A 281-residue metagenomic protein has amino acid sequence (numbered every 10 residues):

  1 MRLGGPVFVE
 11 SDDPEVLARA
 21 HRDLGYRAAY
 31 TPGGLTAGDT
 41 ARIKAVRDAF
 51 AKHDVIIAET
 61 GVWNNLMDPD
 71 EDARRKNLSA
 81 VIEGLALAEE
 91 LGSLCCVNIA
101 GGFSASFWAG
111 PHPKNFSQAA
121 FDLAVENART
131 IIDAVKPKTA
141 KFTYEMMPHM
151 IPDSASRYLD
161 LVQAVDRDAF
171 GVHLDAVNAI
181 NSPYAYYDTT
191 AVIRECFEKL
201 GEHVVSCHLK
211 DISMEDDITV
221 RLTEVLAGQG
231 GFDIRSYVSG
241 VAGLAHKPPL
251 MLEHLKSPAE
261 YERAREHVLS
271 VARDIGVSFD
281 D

Functional and structural regions predicted by a protein language model:
M1-G4, A58-M67, F103-P111: N-terminal small/glycine-rich loop or linker at the start of catalytic domains across soluble metabolic enzymes
R2-V7, A29-T31, I57-V62, C96-N98 (+4 more regions): Hydrophobic faces of well-ordered beta-strands that scaffold small-molecule active sites in alpha/beta enzyme cores
V7-E15, T31-I43, N65-D72, S104 (+5 more regions): Acidic-and-aromatic substrate-binding clefts and catalytic sites of carbohydrate-active enzymes
E15, K52, E71-V172: Active-site acidic/histidine proton-transfer and metal-coordination neighborhood in alpha/beta enzyme cores
L17-L24, G38-E59, E83-G92, R129-P137 (+3 more regions): Acidic (Asp/Glu)-rich catalytic clusters
H21, A29, F50, N77 (+6 more regions): Conserved, mostly hydrophobic/aromatic
A29, T60, E126-L226, G231 (+2 more regions): Acidic/histidine-rich catalytic cores of soluble enzymes
Y261-D280: C-terminal helical cap(s) of enzyme catalytic domains, especially alpha/beta-barrels
